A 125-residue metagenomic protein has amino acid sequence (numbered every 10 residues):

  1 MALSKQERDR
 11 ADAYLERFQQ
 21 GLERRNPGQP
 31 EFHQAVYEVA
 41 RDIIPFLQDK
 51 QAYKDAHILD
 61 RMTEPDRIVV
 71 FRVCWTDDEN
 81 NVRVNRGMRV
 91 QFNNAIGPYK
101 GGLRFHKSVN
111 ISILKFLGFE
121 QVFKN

Functional and structural regions predicted by a protein language model:
A2-N125: N-terminal ligand-binding/catalytic initiation module
